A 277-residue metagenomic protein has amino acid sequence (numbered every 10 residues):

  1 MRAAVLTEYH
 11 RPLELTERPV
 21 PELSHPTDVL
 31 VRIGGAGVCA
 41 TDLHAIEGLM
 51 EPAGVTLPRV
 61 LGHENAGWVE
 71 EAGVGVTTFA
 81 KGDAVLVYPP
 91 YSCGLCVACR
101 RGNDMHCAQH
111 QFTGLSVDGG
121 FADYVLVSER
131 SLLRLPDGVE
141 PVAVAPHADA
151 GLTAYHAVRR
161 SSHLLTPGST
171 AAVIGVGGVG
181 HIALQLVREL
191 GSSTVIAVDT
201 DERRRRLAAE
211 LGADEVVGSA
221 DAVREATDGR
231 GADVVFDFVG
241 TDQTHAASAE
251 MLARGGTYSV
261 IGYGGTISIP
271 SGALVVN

Functional and structural regions predicted by a protein language model:
P21-A36, M50-V97, P136-V139: Glycine-rich beta-strand-centered segment in the early N-terminal region that forms part of a ligand/cofactor-binding
A84, T170, G256-T257: Short glycine-centered segments of the SAM/dcSAM-binding site in methyltransferase folds
Y91-I174: NAD(P)H dinucleotide-binding glycine-rich loop of Rossmann-like/cofactor-binding domains, especially the beta1-alpha1
D137-D221: Mid-domain Rossmann-like dinucleotide-binding core that forms the NAD(H)/NADP(H) cofactor-binding site
D214, D242-N277: Glycine-rich phosphate-binding loop and adjacent beta-alpha segment of Rossmann(oid) nucleotide-cofactor-binding
A220-G229: Short amphipathic alpha-helix with an adjacent loop that forms part of the alpha/beta core around
A232-F236: Short SAM/SAH-binding signature in class I
